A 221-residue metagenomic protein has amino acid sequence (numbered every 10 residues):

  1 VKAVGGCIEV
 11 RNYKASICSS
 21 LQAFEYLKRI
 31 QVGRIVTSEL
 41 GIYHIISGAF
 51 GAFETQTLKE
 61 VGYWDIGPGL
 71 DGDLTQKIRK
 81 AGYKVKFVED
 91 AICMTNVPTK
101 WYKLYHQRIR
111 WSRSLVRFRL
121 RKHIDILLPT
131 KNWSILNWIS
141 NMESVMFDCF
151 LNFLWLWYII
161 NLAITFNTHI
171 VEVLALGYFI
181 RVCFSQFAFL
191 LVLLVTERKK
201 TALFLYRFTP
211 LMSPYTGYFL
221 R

Functional and structural regions predicted by a protein language model:
V1-I66, I109, V116, L120: Long helical/loop segments within the catalytic core of UDP-sugar-dependent glycosyltransferases, especially the large
G48, F87-V88, M94-H106: Catalytic cores of eukaryotic secretory-pathway lumenal/extracellular enzymes that build and remodel glycoconjugates
T55-Q56, G72, A91: Structural detector for helix-capping/boundary residues
I66, T75-M94: Catalytic donor-sugar/metal-binding loop of nucleotide-sugar-dependent glycosyltransferases
P68-L74, L115: Acidic donor-binding loop at a coil-to-helix junction in glycosyltransferase catalytic cores that engages
L74-T75, L104: Short, hydrophobic alpha-helical packing/hinge segments within bilobed ligand-binding/sensory domains
Y105-M146: Active-site-adjacent helix/loop segment of glycosyltransferases that harbors family-specific signature motifs
E143-R221: Membrane-embedded multi-pass helical conduit in multi-pass membrane proteins, especially envelope-biosynthetic
